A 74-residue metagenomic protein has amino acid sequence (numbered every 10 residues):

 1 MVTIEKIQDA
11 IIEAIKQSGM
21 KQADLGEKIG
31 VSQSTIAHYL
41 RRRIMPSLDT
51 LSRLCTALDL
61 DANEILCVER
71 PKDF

Functional and structural regions predicted by a protein language model:
M1-M20: A short, Lys/Arg-rich alpha-helix, primarily the initiator
I12, A23, S34, S52: Residues within the helices of the helix-turn-helix
I15, G26, C55: The alpha-helix within a helix-turn-helix
G19, L66-F74: Short, charged recognition helix plus adjacent turn of helix-turn-helix-like nucleic-acid-binding domains
G30-M45: Recognition helix of helix-turn-helix/homeodomain-like DNA-binding domains that insert into the DNA major groove
L40, L58, L66-E69: DNA major-groove recognition helix of helix-turn-helix
D49-E64: DNA major-groove recognition helix of helix-turn-helix/homeodomain DNA-binding modules
